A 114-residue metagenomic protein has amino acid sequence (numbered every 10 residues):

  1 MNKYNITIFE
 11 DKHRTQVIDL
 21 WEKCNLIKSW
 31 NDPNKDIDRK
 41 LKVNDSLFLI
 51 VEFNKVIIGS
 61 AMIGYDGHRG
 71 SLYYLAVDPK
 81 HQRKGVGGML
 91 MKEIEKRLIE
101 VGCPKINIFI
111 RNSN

Functional and structural regions predicted by a protein language model:
K3-Q16: A short beta-loop-alpha structural element at the N-terminal edge of CoA-dependent acyl/N-acetyltransferase catalytic
R14, I18-L41: Conserved GNAT-fold acetyl-CoA-binding loop/helix
R39-I50, S71: A short helix-loop-beta-strand connector motif used in the catalytic cores of GNAT acetyltransferases and, in some
I50, V56-G64, S71-A76: Conserved beta-strand in the GNAT
G64-Y73, Q82, V101-P104: A conserved beta-turn-beta hairpin within the catalytic core of GNAT-like acetyltransferases that forms part
Y74, R83-K96: Conserved acetyl-CoA-binding loop-helix of GNAT-fold acetyltransferases
L75-Q82, R111: A short, internal acetyl-CoA/4′-phosphopantetheine-binding micro-motif in the GNAT/acyltransferase core
M91, L98-I110: Conserved GNAT acetyl-CoA-binding A-motif
